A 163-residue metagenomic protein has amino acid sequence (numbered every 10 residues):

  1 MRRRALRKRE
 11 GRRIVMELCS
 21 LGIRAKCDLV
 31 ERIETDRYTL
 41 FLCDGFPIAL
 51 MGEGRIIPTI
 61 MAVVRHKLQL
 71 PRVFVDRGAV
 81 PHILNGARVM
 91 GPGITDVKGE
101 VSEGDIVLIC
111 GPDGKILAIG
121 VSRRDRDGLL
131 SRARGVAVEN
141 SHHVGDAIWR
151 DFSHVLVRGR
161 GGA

Functional and structural regions predicted by a protein language model:
R2-Y38, C43-E103, V107-A163: Beta-strand/loop-dominated core regions that host nucleotide or nucleotide-derived cofactor-binding catalytic loops
